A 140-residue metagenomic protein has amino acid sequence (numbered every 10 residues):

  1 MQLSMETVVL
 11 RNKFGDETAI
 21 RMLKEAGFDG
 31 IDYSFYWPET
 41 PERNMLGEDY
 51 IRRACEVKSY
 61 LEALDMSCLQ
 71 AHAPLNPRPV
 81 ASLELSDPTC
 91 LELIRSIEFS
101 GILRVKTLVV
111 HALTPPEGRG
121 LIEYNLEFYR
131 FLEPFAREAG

Functional and structural regions predicted by a protein language model:
M1-S4, L61: N-terminal amphipathic alpha-helix/helix-capping segment at the start of soluble metabolic enzymes
L3-T7, I31-Y33, C68-A73, L108-V110: Hydrophobic faces of well-ordered beta-strands that scaffold small-molecule active sites in alpha/beta enzyme cores
T7-F14: Short polar catalytic/cofactor-binding loops
G15-T18, R52-V57, E92-R95: Alpha-helical scaffolding within the catalytic cores of extracellular/periplasmic polymer-degrading hydrolases
D16-P38, F99, L103-T107: Catalytic domains of carbohydrate-active enzymes, especially glycoside hydrolases
D32-E62, A112-E117: Glycine-rich, proline-tolerant flexible connector loops at the mouths of alpha/beta enzymes
Y50-A81: Short hydrophobic interaction/assembly module
Y60-A63, P77-G140: Active-site acidic/histidine proton-transfer and metal-coordination neighborhood in alpha/beta enzyme cores
